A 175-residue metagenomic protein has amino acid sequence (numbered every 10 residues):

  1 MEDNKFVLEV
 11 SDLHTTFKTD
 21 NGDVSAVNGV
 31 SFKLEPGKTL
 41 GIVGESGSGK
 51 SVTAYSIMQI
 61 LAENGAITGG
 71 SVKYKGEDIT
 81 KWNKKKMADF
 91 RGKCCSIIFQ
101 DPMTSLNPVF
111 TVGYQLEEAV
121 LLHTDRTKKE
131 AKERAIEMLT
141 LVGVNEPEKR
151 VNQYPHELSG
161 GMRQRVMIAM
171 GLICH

Functional and structural regions predicted by a protein language model:
M1-H175: ABC transporter nucleotide-binding domains
